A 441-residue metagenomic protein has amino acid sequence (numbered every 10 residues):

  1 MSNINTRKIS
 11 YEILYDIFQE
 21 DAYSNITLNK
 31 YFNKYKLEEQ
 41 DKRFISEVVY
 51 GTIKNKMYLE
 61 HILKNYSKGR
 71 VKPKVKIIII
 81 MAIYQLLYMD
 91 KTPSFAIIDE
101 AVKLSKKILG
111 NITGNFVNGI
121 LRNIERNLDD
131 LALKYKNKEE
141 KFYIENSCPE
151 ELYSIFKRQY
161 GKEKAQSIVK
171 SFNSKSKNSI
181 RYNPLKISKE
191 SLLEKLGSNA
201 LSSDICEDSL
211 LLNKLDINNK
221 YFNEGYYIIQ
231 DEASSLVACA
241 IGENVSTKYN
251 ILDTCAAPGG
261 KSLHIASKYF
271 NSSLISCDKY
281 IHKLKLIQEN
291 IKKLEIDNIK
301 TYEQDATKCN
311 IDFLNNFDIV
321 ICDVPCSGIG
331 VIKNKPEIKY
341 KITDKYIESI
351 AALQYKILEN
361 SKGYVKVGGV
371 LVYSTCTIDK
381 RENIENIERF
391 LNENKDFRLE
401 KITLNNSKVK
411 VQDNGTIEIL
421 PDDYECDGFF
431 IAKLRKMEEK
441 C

Functional and structural regions predicted by a protein language model:
M1-C441: S-adenosylmethionine
